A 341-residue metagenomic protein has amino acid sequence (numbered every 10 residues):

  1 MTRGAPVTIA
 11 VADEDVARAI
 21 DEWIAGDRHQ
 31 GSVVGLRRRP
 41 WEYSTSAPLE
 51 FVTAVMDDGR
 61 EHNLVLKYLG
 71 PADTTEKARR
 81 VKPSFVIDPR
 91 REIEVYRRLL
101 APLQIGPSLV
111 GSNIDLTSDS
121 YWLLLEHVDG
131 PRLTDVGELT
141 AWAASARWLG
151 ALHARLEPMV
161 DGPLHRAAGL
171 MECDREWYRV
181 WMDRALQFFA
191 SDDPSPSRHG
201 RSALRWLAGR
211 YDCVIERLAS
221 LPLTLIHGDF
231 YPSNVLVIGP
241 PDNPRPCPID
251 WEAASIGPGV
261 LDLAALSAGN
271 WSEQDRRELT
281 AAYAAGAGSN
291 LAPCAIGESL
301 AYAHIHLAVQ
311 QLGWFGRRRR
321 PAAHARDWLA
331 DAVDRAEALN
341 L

Functional and structural regions predicted by a protein language model:
M1-D119, I238-P246: Conserved NTP-binding catalytic cores of kinases and kinase-like/nucleotidyltransferase enzymes across multiple kinase
R3-V11, D15, Y121, H165-I215 (+1 more regions): Active-site catalytic-loop/activation-segment of kinase and kinase-like phosphoryl-transfer enzymes
W41-V55, V65, Y211-L261: Active-site acidic catalytic loop and adjacent metal/ATP-binding pocket of ATP-dependent phosphoryl transfer enzymes
V52, L123-L125, I226, W314: Short beta-strand motif preference
K82, S120-Y121, G150-P158, L170-A185 (+7 more regions): Catalytic cores of nucleotide-enabled group-transfer and carboxylate-activating enzymes in metabolic and assembly-line
E94, I256-N290, H304-H324, A332-A336: Active-site activation/catalytic loop segments of kinase-like enzymes and analogous catalytic loops in related
S118-P131: Conserved short submotifs of the Hanks-type protein kinase catalytic core that shape the nucleotide-binding pocket
P131-A167: Conserved kinase catalytic-core helix
